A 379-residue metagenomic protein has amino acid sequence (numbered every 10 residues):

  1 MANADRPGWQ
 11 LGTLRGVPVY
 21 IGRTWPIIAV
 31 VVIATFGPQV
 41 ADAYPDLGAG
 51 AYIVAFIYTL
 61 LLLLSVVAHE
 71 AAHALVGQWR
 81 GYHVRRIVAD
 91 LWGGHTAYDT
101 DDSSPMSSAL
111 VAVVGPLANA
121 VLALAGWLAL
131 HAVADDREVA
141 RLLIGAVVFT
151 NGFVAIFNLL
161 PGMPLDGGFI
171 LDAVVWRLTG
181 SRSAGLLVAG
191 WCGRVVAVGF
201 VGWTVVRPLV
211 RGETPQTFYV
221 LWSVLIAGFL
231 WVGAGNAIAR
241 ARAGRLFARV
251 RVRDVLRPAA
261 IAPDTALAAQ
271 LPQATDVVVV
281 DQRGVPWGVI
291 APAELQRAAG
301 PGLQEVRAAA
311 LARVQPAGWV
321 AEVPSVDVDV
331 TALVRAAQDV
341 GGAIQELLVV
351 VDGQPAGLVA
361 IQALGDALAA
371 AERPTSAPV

Functional and structural regions predicted by a protein language model:
M1-V379: Hydrophobic transmembrane alpha-helices and their immediate loop junctions in multi-pass integral membrane proteins
